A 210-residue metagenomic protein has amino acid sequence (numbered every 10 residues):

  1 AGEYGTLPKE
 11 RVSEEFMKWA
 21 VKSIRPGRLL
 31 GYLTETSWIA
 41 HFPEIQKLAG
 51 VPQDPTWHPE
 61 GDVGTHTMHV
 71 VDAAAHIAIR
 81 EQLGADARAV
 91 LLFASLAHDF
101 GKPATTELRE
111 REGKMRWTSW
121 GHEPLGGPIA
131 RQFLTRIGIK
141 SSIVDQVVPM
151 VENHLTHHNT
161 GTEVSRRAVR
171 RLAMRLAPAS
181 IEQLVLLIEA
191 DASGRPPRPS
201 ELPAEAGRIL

Functional and structural regions predicted by a protein language model:
A1, Q132-R136, S193-L210: Charged substrate- and nucleic-acid-binding regions of tRNA-handling and nucleotidyl-transfer enzymes, centered on
A1-R88, L92, F100-G121, L125-S142 (+1 more regions): Glycine- and charge-enriched loop/helix tracts that form the active or gating conduit in phosphate/cation-handling
M17, V51-E60, Q82-L83, I139-E201: Histidine/acidic-rich helix-loop-helix segments that form or flank divalent-metal centers in metalloenzyme catalytic
G64, W120, P178, S200-P203 (+1 more regions): Short, well-ordered coil↔helix boundary/capping segments
H98-D99, D191: Acidic active-site catalytic centers that drive phospho-/nucleotidyl reactions and related ester hydrolyses
G113-K114, R170-R171, A206-G207: Short, low-complexity, polar/charged sequence segments that are solvent-exposed and flexible
